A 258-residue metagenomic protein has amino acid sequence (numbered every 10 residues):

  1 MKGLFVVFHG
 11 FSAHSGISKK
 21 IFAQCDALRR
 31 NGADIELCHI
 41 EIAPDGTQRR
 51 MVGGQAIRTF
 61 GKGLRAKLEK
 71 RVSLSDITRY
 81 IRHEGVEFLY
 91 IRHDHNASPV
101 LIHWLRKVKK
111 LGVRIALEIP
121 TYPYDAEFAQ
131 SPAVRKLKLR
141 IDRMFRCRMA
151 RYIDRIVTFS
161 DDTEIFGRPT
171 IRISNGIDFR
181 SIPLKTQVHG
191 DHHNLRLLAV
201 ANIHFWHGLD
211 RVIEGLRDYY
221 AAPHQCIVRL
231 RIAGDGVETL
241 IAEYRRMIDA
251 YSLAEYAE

Functional and structural regions predicted by a protein language model:
M1-D45, E84, R155, R211-E214 (+1 more regions): N-terminal subdomain of nucleotide-sugar transferases
L4, V188-H207, I213-L216, R231: Conserved donor-binding/catalytic core segment of Leloir-type glycosyltransferases
S12, T59-F60, A116-R146, R180 (+1 more regions): Acceptor-binding helix/loop patch of EC 2.4 sugar-transfer enzymes, predominantly nucleotide-sugar-dependent
S75, P99, W104-L111, T121-D125 (+1 more regions): Membrane-proximal helix-turn-helix segments that form the acceptor-binding/catalytic region of lipid-linked
T78-P99, V113-A116: Short N-terminal targeting/anchoring amphipathic segment
D162, G176: Carbohydrate-associated surface elements
V228-E243: Glycosyltransferase donor-sugar binding loop
I241-E258: Nucleotide-activated donor-binding/catalytic signature segment of Leloir-type glycosyltransferases, i.e., the conserved
